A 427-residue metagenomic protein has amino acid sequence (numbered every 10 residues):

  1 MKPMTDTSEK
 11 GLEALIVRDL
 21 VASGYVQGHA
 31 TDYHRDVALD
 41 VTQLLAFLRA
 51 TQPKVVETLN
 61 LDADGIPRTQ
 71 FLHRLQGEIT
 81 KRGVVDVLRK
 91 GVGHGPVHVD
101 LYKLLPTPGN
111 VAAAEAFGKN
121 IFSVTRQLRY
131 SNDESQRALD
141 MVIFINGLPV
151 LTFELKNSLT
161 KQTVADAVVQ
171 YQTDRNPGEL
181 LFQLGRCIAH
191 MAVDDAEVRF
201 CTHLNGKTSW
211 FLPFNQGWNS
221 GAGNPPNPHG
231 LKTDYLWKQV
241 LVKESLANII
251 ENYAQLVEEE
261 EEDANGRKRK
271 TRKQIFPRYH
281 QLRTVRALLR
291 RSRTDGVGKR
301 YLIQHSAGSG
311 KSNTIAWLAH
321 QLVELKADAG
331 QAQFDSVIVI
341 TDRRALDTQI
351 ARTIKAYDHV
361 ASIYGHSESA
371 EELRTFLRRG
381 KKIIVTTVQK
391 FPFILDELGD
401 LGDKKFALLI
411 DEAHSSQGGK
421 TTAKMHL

Functional and structural regions predicted by a protein language model:
K2-S336, A345-A361, R379-K382, Q389 (+2 more regions): ATP-dependent helicase/translocase motor core
L139, D335, S369-L373, L395-E397 (+1 more regions): Short beta-alpha junctions and helix-cap segments that line functional grooves
V193-D194, T341, I410: Short beta-strand/turn micro-motifs composed of small residues that flank or help shape donor/cofactor-binding pockets
V323, L373-R378, L398-G399: Extracellular/periplasmic ectodomains of large secreted or surface enzymes and adhesion receptors
T341-R344, Y364-R374, V388-F393: Conserved helicase motor
K381-L427: Conserved RecA-like ASCE ATPase "motif II neighborhood" in helicase/translocase motors
